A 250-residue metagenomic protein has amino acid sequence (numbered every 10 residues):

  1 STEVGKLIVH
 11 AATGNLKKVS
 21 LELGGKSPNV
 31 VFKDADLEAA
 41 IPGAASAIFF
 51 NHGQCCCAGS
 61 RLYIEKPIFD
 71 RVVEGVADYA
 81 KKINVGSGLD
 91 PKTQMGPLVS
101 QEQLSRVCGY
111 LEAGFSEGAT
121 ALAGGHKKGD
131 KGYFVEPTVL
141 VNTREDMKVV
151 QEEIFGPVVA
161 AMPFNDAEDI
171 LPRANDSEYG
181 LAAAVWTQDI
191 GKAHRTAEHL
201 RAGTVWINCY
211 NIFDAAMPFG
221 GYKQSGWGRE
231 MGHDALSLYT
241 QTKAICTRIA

Functional and structural regions predicted by a protein language model:
S1-R144, R173, I207: ALDH superfamily catalytic-core signature
V30, N84-V85, M95, L111 (+3 more regions): Conserved C-terminal structural/oligomerization subdomain of aldehyde/semialdehyde dehydrogenase
